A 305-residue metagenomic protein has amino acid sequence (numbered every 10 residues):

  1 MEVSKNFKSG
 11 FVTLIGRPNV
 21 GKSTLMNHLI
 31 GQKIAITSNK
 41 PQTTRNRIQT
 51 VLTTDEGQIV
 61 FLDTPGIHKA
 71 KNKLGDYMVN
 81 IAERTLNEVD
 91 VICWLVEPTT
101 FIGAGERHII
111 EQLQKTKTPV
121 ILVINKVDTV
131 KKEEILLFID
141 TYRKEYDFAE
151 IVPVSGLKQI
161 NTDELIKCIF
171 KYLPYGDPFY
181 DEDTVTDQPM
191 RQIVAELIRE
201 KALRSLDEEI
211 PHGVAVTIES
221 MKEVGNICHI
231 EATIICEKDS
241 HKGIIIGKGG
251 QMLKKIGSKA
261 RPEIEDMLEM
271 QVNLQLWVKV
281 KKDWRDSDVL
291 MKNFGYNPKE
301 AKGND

Functional and structural regions predicted by a protein language model:
M1-N87: Conserved G1/Walker A P-loop phosphate-binding module
G21, N161, M252: Conserved glycine(s) of the Walker
Q32, V51, D55, A70 (+12 more regions): Conserved, well-folded catalytic cores of nucleic-acid-processing and energy-transducing macromolecular machines
T44, H68-K69, F101-I102, V130-K131 (+1 more regions): Catalytic P-loop NTPase motifs of RecA-like helicase/translocase cores
T53-Q58, N80-I151, K222-V224: Conserved C-terminal guanine-recognition region of P-loop GTPase G domains, centered on the G4
D63, N125, S155: Active-site glycine-centered loops adjacent to acidic/histidine catalytic or metal-binding residues that shape
T118-P119, D128-T186: Canonical P-loop GTPase G-domain recognition
M190-D305: P-loop NTP-binding site
